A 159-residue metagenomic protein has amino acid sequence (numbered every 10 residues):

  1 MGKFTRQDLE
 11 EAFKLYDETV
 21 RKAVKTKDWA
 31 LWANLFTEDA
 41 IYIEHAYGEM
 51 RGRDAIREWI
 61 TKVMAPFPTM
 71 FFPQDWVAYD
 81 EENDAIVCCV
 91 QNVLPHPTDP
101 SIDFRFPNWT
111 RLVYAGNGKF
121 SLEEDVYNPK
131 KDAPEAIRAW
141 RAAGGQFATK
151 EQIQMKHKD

Functional and structural regions predicted by a protein language model:
M1-N34, E38, Q154-D159: Short, low-complexity N-terminal intrinsically disordered segments enriched in polar/charged residues
G2-Q7, T61-D159: A beta-strand edge to alpha-helix "cap/lid" segment located at domain peripheries
K3, E18-T19, I43-A46, T98-D99: A general structural-boundary detector
E10-E11, L35, Y42, Q91 (+1 more regions): Generic signal for short, ordered secondary-structure residues within or immediately flanking folded domains
L15, Y42, L122-E123: Intrinsically disordered, low-complexity regulatory regions of eukaryotic regulatory proteins
D17-V20, A46, R51, G118 (+2 more regions): Generic alpha-helical secondary structure signal
W29-I86: A solvent-exposed, acidic/Ser-Thr-rich amphipathic alpha-helical stretch
